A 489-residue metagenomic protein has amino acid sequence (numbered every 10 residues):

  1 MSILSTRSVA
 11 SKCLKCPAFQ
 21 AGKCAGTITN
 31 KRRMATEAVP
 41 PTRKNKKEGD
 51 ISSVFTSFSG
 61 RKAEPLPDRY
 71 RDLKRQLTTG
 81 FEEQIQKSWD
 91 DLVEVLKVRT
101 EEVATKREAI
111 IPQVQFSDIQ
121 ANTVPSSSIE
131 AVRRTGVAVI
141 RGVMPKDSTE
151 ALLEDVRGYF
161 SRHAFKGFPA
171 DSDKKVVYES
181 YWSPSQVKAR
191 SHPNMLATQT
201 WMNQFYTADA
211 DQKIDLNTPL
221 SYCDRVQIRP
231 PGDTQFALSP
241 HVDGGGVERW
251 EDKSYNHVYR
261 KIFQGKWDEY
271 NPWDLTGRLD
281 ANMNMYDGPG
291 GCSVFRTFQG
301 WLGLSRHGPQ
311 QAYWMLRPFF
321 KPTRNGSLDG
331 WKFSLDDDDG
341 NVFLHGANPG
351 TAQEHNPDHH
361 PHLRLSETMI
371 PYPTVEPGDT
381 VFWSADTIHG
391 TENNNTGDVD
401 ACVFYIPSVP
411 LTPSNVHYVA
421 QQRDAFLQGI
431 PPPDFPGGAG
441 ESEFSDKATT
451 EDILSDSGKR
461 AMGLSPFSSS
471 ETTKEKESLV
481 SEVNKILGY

Functional and structural regions predicted by a protein language model:
M1-R133, R460, L464-Y489: Fe(II)/2-oxoglutarate
K15, I51-V54, L66, T218 (+4 more regions): A general marker of short, structured functional hotspots
T36-R71, A312-I370, P377-Y489: Non-heme Fe(II)/2-oxoglutarate
P41-K44, S127, V132-T135, M144-P361 (+6 more regions): Non-heme Fe(II) oxygenase catalytic core, chiefly the N-lobe of the double-stranded beta-helix
I119, S305-H307, V409-L411: Generic structural motif
